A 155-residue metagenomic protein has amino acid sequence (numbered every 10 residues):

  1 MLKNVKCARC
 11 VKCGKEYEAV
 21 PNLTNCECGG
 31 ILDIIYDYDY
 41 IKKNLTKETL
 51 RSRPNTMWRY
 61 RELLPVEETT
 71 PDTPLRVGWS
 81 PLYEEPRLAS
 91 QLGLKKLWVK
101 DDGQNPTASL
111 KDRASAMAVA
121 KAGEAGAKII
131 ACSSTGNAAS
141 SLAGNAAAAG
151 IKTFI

Functional and structural regions predicted by a protein language model:
M1-I155: PLP-dependent amino-acid enzyme catalytic core
